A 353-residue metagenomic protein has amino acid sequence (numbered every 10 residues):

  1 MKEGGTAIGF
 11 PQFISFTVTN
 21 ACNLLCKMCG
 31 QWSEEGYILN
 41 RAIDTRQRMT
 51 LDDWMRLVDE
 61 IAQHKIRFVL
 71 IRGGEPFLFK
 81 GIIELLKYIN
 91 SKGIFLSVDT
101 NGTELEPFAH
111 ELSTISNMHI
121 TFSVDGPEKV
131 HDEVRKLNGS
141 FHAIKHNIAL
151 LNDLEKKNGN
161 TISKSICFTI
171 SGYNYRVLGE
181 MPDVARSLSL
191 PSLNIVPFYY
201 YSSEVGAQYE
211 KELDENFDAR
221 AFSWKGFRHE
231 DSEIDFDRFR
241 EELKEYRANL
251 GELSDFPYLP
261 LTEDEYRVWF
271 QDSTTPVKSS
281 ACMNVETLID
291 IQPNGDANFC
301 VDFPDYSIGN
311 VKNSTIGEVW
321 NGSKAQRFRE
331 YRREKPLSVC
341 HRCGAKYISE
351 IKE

Functional and structural regions predicted by a protein language model:
M1-H119: Conserved alpha-helical substructure of the radical SAM core
M1-Q12, W32, V268-E353: Flexible mid-to-C-terminal extensions adjoining Fe-S/redox cofactors in radical SAM and related proteins
C22, E75, G102, G126 (+2 more regions): Short, flexible loop/turn elements at secondary-structure junctions
E34, G74, D125, F198 (+1 more regions): Flexible loop residues that form catalytic and substrate-binding hotspots at small-molecule/glycan-binding clefts
A42, K92-F95, H119-A281, P293-N294 (+2 more regions): Radical SAM enzyme [4Fe-4S]-AdoMet core and its adjacent flexible, acidic and glycine-rich loops/tails across
V58, I83-K87, A109-S113, K145-I148 (+3 more regions): Short amphipathic alpha-helical segments and helix-helix/interface helices
G81, F108, R176-V177, Q292: Residue-level recognition of alpha-helix termini/interfacial anchor residues
G81, P197, V301-D302: Short clusters of small/polar residues that mark proteolytic maturation junctions
